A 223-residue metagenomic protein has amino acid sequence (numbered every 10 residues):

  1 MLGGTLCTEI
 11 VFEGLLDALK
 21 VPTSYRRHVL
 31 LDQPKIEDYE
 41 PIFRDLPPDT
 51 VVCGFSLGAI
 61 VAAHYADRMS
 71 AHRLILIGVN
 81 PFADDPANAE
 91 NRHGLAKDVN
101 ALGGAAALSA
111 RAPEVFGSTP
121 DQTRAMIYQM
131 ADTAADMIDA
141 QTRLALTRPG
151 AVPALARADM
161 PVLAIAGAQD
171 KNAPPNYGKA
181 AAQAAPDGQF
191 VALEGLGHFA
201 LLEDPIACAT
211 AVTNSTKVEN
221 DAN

Functional and structural regions predicted by a protein language model:
M1-I42: Conserved HGGG/HGGXW glycine-rich cap/lid loop of the alpha/beta-hydrolase fold
G14, M160, P174-Q183: Short alpha-helix in the alpha/beta-hydrolase fold that links the catalytic acid
G54-G58, A62: Gly/Ala-rich beta-loop-alpha elbow adjacent to hydrolase catalytic centers
D67-S109: Flexible "cap/lid" loop of the alpha/beta hydrolase fold
D84-A87, L102-R157: Conserved alpha/beta-hydrolase catalytic His-Asp/Glu region
A158, A164-A166, D170: Short beta-strand/loop motif that positions the catalytic acidic residue of the alpha/beta-hydrolase fold
A168-K171, G195-G197: Acidic beta-to-alpha connecting loop that harbors the catalytic carboxylate
L193-A209: Catalytic histidine-centered segment of alpha/beta-hydrolase-like enzymes
